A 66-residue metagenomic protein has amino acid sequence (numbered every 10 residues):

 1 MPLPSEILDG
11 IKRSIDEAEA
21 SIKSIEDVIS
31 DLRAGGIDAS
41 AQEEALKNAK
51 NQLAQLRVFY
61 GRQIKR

Functional and structural regions predicted by a protein language model:
M1-D31, R57-K65: N-terminal acidic leader/helix
D31-S40: Charged, low-complexity interaction regions
G36, K50-L53, Y60: Sequence-pattern detector for short linear motifs and compositional/periodic biases rather than a specific fold
A39-N48: Short, charged, amphipathic alpha-helical segments
E43, K65-R66: A generic structural signal for solvent-exposed, polar alpha-helical segments
